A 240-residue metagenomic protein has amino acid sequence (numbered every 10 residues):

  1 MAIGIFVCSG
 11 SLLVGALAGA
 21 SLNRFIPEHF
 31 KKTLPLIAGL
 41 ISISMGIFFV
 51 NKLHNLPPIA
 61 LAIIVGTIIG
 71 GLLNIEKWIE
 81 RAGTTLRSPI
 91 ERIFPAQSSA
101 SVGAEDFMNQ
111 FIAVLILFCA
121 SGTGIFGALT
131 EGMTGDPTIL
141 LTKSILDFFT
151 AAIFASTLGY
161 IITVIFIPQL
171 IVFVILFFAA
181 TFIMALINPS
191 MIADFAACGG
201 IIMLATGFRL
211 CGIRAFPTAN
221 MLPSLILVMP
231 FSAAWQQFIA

Functional and structural regions predicted by a protein language model:
M1, E28-H29, I75-Q110, A240: Intrinsically disordered, low-complexity non-transmembrane regions of multi-pass membrane transporters
M1-V14, P57, L61, G132-I145 (+1 more regions): Structural signature of hydrophobic alpha-helical transmembrane segments
G15, L22-I26, F30-P89: Membrane helix-loop-helix hairpins that form the core translocation module of multi-pass transporters
A16-G19, I41-G46, D147-I153, F177-A180 (+1 more regions): Hydrophobic, membrane-inserted alpha-helices
G103-F182: Helix-loop-helix junctions within the multi-pass membrane cores of secondary transporters/permeases
Q169-R209, I213-R214: Glycine/small-residue-rich hydrophobic helix-like segments
F208-L227: Interfacial loop-to-transmembrane junctions
M229-A240: Juxtamembrane boundary at the C-terminal end of a transmembrane helix
